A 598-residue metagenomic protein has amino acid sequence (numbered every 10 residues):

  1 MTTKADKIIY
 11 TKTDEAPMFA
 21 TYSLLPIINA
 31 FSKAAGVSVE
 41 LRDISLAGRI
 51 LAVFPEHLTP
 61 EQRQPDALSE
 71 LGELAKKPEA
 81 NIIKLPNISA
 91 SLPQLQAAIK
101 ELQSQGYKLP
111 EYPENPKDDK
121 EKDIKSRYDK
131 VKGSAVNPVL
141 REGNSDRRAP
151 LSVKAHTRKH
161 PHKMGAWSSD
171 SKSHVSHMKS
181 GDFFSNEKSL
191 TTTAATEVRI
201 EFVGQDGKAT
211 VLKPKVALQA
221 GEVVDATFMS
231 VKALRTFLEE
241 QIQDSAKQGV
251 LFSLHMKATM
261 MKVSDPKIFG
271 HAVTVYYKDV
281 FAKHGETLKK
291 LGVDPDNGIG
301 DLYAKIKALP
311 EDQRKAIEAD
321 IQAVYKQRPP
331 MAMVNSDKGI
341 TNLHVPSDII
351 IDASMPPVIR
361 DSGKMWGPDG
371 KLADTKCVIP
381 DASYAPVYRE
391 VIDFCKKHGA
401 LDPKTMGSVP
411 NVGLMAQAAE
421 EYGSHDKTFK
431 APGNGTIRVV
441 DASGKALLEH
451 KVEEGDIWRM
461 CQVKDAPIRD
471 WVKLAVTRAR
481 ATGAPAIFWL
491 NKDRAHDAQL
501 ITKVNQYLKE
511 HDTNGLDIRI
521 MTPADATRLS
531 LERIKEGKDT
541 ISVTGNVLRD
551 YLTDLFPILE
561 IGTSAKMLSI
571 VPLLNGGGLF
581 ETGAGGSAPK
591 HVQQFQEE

Functional and structural regions predicted by a protein language model:
T2-G270, K278-E598: Extended, well-ordered protein cores
